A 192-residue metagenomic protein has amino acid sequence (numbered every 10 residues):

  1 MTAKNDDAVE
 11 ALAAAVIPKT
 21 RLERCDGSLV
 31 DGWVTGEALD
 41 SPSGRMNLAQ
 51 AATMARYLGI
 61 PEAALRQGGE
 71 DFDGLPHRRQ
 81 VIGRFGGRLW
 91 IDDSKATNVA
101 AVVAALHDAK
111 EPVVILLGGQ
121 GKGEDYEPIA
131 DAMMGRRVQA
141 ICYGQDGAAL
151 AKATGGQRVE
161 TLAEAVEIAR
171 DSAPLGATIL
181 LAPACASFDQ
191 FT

Functional and structural regions predicted by a protein language model:
M1-W90, A151-K152: Acidic, Mg2+-coordinating active-site environments of NTP-dependent enzymes
A3, L180-A184: Short beta-strands and strand-loop turn motifs
P18-T20, H77, F85-G87, A109-V113 (+2 more regions): Short coil/turn connectors at secondary-structure junctions
L75, S94-L162, A186-T192: Active-site beta-alpha connecting loops in nucleotide-dependent enzymes
F85, A184-A186: Short linear capping/connector segments at secondary-structure termini
A130-D131, E167-S172: Short amphipathic alpha-helix with an adjacent loop that forms part of the alpha/beta core around
A165, A173-T178: Glycine/Thr-rich phosphate-binding loops that ligate phosphate moieties of nucleotide and other phosphorylated ligands
